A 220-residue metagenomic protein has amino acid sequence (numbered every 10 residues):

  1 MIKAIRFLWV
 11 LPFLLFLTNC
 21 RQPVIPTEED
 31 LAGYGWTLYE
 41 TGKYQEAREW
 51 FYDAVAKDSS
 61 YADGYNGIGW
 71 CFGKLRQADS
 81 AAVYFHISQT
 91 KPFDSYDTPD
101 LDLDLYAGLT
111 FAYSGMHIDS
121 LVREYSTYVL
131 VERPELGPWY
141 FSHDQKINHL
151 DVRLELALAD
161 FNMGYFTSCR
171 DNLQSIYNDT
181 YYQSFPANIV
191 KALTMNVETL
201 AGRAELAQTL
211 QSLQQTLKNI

Functional and structural regions predicted by a protein language model:
E29-D30, D63, W70, D97 (+2 more regions): Start-of-helix register in tetratricopeptide repeats
A47, A81, L121-V122, C169: Single-residue signature of alpha-solenoid repeat helices
Y61, S95, D102, L136 (+2 more regions): Residue-level recognition of tetratricopeptide repeat
K146-I147, L156-L158, G164-I220: Terminal, low-structured helical/coil segments at or just beyond the last alpha-helical repeat
